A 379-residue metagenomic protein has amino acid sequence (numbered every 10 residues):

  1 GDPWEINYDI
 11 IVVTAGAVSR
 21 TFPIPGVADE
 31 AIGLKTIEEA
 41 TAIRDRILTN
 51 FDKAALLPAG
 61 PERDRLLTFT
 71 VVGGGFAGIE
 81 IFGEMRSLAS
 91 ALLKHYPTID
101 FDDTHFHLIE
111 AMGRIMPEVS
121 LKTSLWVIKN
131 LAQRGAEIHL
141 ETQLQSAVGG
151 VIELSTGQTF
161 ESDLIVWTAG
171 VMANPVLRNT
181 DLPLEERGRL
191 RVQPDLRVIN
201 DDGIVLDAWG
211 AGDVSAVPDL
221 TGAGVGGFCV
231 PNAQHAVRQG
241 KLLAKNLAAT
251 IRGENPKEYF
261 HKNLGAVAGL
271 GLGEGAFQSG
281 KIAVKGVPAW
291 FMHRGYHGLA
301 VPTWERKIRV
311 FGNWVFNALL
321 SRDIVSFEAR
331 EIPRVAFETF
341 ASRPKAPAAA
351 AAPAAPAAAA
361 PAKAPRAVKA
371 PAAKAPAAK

Functional and structural regions predicted by a protein language model:
G1-T68, V166, R366: FAD-binding core/adjacent interface of flavoenzyme oxidoreductases
G16-S19, F82, V171-A173: Short glycine-rich anion-binding loops that position phosphate/pyrophosphate groups of nucleotides and phosphorylated
D29-P58, G150-E153, T159-L164, T168-R238: FAD-site-proximal beta/loop scaffold in flavoenzymes
D45-F101: Rossmann-like NAD(P)H-binding beta-loop-alpha module
T68, D103-H105, D207: Residues at the starts of beta-strands that form the adenosine-phosphate
R86-N200, P256: A Rossmann-like FAD-binding core segment of flavoenzymes
H235, Q239-K369, K374-K379: C-terminal, flexible cofactor-proximal segment of oxidoreductases
